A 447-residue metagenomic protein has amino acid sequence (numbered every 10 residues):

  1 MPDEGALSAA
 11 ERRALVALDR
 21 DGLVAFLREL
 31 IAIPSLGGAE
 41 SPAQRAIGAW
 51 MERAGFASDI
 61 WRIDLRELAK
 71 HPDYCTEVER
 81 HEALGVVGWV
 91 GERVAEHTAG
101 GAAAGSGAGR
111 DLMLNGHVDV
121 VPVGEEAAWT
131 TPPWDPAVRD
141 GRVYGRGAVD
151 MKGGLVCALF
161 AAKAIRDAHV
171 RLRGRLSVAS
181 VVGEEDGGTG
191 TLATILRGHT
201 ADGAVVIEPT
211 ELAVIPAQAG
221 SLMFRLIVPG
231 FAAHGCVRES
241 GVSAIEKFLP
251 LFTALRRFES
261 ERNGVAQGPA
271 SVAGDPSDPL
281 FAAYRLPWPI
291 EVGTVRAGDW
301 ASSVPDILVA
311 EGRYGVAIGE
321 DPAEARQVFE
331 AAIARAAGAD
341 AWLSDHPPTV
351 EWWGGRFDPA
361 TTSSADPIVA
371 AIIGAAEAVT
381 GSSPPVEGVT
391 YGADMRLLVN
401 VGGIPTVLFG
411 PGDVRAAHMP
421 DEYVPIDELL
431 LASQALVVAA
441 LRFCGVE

Functional and structural regions predicted by a protein language model:
M1-S8, A104, R225-E447: Metal-dependent amide/peptide-bond hydrolase catalytic core, centered on the "pita-bread" metallohydrolase fold
P2-V143, L172, G403, D413: Acidic/His- and Gly-rich active-site-bordering loop/insert found across diverse amide/peptide-bond hydrolases
H71-V78, L212-A213, S277-L280: Short, P/G- and charge-enriched loop/turn segments at secondary-structure junctions
V123-V138, P216-I227, G374, V407: Acidic-glycine-rich active-site phosphate/pyrophosphate-binding loop
A128, V170, I215-S221, A301-D306 (+1 more regions): Short glycine/proline-enriched loop/turn "hinge" motifs that connect secondary-structure elements and lie
G141-V156, V181, E239-I245, Y423-L430: Short, conserved micro-motifs enriched in small and acidic residues
V143, M151-M223, A282, C444-E447: Acidic/histidine-rich catalytic neighborhood of metal-dependent amide-processing enzymes
